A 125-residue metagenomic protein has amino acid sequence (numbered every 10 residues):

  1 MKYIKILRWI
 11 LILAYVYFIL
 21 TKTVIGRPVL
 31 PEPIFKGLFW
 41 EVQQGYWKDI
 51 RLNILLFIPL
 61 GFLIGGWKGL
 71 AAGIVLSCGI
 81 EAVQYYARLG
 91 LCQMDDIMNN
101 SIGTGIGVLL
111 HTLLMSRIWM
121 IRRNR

Functional and structural regions predicted by a protein language model:
M1-M94, G105-R125: Bulky hydrophobic segments
